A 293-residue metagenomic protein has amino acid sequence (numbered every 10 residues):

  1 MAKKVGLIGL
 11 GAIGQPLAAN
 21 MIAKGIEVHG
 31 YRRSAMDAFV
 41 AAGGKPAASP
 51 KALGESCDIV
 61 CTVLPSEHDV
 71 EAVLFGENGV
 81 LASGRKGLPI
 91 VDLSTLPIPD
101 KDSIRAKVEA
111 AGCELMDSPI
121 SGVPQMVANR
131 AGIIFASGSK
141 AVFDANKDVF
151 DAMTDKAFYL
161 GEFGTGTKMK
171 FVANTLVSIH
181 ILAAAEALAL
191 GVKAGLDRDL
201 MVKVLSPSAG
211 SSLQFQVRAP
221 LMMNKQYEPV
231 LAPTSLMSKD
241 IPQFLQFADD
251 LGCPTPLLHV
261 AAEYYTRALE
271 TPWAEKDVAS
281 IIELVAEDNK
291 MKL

Functional and structural regions predicted by a protein language model:
M1-V63, L88, S94, P124: NAD(P)+-binding Rossmann beta1-loop-alpha1 motif at the extreme N-terminus of oxidoreductases
V5, L96-T175: Rossmann-fold dinucleotide-binding core
P50-T62, E67-C113: Rossmann-fold NAD(P) dinucleotide-binding segment
N129-S137, F158, F163-A194, V204-V217 (+1 more regions): Active-site-proximal catalytic alpha-helix in oxidoreductases
T167, L176, L213-A274: Interdomain hinge/lid region at the active-site interface of Rossmann-like NAD(P)-dependent oxidoreductases
T271-L293: NAD(P)-dependent dehydrogenase/reductase Rossmann-like domain
